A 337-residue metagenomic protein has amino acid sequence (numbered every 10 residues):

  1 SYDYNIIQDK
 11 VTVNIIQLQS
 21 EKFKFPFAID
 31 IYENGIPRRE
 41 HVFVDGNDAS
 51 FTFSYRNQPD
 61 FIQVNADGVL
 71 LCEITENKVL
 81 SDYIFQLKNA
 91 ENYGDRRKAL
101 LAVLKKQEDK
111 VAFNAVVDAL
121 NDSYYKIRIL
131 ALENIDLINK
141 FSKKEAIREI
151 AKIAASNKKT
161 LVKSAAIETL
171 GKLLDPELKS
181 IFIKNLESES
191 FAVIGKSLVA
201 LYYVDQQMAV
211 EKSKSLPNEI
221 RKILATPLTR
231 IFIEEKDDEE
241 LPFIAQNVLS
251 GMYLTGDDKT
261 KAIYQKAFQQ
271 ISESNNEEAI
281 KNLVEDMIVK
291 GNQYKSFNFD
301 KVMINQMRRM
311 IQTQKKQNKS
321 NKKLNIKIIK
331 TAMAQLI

Functional and structural regions predicted by a protein language model:
S1-L137, F141, K158, K163 (+1 more regions): Non-catalytic accessory/interaction domains
T52, I84-F85, A151, K214 (+5 more regions): Generic detector of well-ordered alpha-helical segments enriched in charged/polar residues, highlighting helical
G68-C72, G94-E108, D118, R128-F141 (+9 more regions): Structural detector for internal amphipathic alpha-helices that build alpha-solenoid repeat scaffolds
E76-Q86, D109-L120, K140-A154, D175-E187 (+3 more regions): Amphipathic alpha-helical scaffolding segments comprising HEAT/armadillo-like alpha-solenoid repeats
E91-N92, Y124, K158, S190 (+3 more regions): Residue-level recognition of short, well-ordered coil/turn positions that link secondary-structure elements
N139, M287-G291, Q314: Sec/Tat-exported extracytoplasmic proteins
N218-R221, I288: TPR/TPR-like (Sel1-like) alpha-helical repeat modules
R308-I337: Eukaryotic acidic, Ser/Thr-rich intrinsically disordered low-complexity regions
